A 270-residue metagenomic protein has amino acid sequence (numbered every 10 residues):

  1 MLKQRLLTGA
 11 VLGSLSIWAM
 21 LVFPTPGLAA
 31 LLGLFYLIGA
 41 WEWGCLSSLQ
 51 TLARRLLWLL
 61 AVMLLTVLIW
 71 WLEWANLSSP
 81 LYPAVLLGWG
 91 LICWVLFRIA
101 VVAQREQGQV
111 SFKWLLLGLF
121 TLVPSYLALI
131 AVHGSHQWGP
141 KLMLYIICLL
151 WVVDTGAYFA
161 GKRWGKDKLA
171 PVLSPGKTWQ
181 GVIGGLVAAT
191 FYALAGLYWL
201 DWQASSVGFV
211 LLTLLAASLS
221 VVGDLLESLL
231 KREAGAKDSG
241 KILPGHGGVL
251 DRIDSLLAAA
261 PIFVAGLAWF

Functional and structural regions predicted by a protein language model:
L2-L214: Membrane-embedded alpha-helical bundles of polytopic integral membrane proteins
L6, W43, T155, L225-S228 (+1 more regions): Generic detector of well-ordered alpha-helical packing
F120-T121, G240, L257-A258: Hydrophobic alpha-helical transmembrane segments of integral membrane proteins, especially lipid-exposed positions
A217-V222, V249-L257: Hydrophobic transmembrane alpha-helical segments of multi-pass transport and channel proteins
V222-D238: Transmembrane alpha-helical segments of integral membrane proteins
K231, L256-I262: C-terminal transmembrane helix pair
E233-S255: Interfacial loop-to-transmembrane junctions
V264-F270: Juxtamembrane boundary at the C-terminal end of a transmembrane helix
